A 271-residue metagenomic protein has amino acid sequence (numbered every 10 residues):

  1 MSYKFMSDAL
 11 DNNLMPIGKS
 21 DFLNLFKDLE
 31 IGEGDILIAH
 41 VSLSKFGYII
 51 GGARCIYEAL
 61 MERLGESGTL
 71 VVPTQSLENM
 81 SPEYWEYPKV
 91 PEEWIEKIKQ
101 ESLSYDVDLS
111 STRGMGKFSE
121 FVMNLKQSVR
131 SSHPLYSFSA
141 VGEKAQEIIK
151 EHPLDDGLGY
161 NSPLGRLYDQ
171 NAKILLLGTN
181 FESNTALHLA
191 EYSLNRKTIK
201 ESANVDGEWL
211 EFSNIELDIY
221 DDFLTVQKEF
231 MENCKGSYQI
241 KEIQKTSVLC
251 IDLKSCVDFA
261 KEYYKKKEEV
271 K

Functional and structural regions predicted by a protein language model:
M1-K271: N-terminal and secondary-structure boundary signal
